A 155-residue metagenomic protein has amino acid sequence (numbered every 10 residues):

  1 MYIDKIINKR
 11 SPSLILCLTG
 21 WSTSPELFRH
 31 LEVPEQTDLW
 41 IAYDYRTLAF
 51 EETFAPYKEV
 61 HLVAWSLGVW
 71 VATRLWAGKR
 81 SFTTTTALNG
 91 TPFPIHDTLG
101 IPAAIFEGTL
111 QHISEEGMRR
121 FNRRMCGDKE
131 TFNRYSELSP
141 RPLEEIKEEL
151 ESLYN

Functional and structural regions predicted by a protein language model:
M1-A49: Conserved HGGG/HGGXW glycine-rich cap/lid loop of the alpha/beta-hydrolase fold
L16, H61, T86-L88: Hydrophobic/aromatic beta-strand patches that form the interior of the parallel beta-sheet core in alpha/beta enzyme
H30, R74-L75: Active-site signature of alpha/beta-hydrolase-fold catalytic machinery across serine- and Asp/Cys-nucleophile hydrolases
F54-E59: Gly/Ser-rich "nucleophile elbow"/oxyanion-hole loop immediately N-terminal to the catalytic nucleophile in hydrolases
V63-A72: Gly/Ala-rich beta-loop-alpha elbow adjacent to hydrolase catalytic centers
G78-H112, P140, I146-Y154: Flexible "cap/lid" loop of the alpha/beta hydrolase fold
I105-T109, R119-E130: Helix-loop "lid/cap" segments that line or gate small-molecule binding pockets
F121-D128, E137, R141-E145: Active-site rim beta-loop-alpha module in soluble metabolic enzymes
